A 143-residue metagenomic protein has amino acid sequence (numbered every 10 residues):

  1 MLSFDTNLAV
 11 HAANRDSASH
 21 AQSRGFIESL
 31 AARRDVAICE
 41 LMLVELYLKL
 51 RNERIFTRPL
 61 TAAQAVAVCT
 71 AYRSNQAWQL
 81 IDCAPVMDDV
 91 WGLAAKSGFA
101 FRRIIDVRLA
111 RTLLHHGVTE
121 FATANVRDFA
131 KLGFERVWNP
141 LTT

Functional and structural regions predicted by a protein language model:
M1, V107-T143: Acidic, PIN/NYN-like endoribonuclease modules and their adjacent C-terminal/linker elements
M1-I38, E53-A67, K131: Short, well-structured N-terminal submotif of metal-dependent ribonuclease cores
N7-L8, L41, P85, R108 (+1 more regions): Alpha-helix/helix-capping structural signal
S29-L30, Y72, L93: Hydrophobic helix-cap positions at the C-terminus of alpha-helices in RecA-like/P-loop ATPase nucleotide-binding cores
I38-V44, I104: Aromatic- and histidine-enriched alpha-helix N-cap/loop-to-helix transition segments that scaffold the rims
E53-T57, F99, N139-L141: Short, hinge-like loop/turn segments at secondary-structure boundaries
A77-A124: Active-site neighborhoods of divalent-metal-dependent phosphate/nucleic-acid chemistry enzymes
